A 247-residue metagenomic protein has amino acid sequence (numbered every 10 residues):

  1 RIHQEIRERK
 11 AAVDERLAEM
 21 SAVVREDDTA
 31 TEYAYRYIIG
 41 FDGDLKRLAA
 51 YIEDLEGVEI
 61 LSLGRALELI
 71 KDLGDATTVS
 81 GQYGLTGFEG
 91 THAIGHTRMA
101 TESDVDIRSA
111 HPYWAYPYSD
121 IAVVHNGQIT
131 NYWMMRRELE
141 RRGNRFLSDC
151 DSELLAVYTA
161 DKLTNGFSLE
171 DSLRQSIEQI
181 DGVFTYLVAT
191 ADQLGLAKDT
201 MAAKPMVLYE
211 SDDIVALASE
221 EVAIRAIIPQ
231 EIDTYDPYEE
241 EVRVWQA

Functional and structural regions predicted by a protein language model:
R1-A247: Conserved short alpha-helical segments that host acidic/polar catalytic motifs at enzyme active sites
